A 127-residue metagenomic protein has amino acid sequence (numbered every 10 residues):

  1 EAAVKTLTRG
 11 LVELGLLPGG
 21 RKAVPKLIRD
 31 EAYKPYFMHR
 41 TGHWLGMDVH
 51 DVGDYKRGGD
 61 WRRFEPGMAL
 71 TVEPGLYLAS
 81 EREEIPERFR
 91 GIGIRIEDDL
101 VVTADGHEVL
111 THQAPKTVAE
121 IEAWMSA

Functional and structural regions predicted by a protein language model:
E1-A127: Active-site neighborhoods and metal-handling regions in enzymes and metal-associated proteins
